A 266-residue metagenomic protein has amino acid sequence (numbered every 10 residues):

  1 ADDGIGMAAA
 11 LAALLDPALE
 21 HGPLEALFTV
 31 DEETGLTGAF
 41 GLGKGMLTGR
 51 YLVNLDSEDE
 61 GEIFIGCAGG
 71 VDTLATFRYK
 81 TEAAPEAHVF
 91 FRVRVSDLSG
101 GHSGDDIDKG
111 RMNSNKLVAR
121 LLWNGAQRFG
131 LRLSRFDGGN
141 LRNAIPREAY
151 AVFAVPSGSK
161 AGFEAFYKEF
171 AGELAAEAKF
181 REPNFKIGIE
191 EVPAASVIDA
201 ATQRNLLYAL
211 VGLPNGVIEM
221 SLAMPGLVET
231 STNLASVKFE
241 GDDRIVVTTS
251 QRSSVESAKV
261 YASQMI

Functional and structural regions predicted by a protein language model:
A1, A8-A13, T29, G49 (+5 more regions): Small-side-chain structural scaffolding
D3-E86, G110, S134, S221 (+3 more regions): Acidic/histidine-rich catalytic neighborhood of metal-dependent amide-processing enzymes
T34, L98-I107, N140, P146-V152: Active-site-proximal beta-alpha loop/turn segments in soluble metabolic enzymes
T37-F40, G69, D97-G104, D137-G139 (+1 more regions): Glycine-centered flexibility motif
K44-S114, A171-A175, K179, D243-R244 (+1 more regions): Metal-dependent peptidase/peptidase-like ectodomains
N115-I266: Metal-dependent amide/peptide-bond hydrolase catalytic core, centered on the "pita-bread" metallohydrolase fold
